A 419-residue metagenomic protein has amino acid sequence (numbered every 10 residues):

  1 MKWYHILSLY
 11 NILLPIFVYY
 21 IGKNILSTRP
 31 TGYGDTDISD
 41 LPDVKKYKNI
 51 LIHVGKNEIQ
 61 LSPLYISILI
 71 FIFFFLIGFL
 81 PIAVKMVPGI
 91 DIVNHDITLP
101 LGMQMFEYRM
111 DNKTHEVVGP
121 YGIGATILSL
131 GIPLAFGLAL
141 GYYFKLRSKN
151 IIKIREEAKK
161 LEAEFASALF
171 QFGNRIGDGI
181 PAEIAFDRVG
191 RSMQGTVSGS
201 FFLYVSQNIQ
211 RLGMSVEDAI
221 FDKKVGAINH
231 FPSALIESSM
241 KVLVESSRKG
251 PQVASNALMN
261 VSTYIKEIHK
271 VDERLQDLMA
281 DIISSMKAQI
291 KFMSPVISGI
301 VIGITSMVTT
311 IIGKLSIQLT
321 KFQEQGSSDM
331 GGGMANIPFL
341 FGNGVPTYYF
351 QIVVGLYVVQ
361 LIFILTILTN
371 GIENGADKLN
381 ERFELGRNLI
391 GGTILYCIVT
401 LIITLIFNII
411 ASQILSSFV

Functional and structural regions predicted by a protein language model:
M1-D178, R191-S200, A227-P232, T263-V419: Hydrophobic alpha-helical signal-anchor/transmembrane segments
L169, S206-I209, G213, M240 (+2 more regions): A structural signal for well-ordered alpha-helices, especially hydrophobic packing surfaces of coiled-coils
F170, E183, N256: Short alpha-helical basic/polar micro-motif
G173, D187-G190, S206, K224-V225 (+1 more regions): Amphipathic alpha-helical segments within well-ordered protein domains
I180, G213-M214, P251-Q252, D377: Residue-level recognition of short, well-ordered coil/turn positions that link secondary-structure elements
A182, V197-G226: Soluble catalytic regions of membrane-associated enzymes that act on cell-envelope and secretory-pathway components
A185-R188, A219-I220, L258, R382-L385: Short hydrophobic alpha-helical segments that form membrane-spanning helices or hydrophobic packing faces of helical
D222-L258: Short, non-transmembrane cytosolic segments of multipass membrane proteins
